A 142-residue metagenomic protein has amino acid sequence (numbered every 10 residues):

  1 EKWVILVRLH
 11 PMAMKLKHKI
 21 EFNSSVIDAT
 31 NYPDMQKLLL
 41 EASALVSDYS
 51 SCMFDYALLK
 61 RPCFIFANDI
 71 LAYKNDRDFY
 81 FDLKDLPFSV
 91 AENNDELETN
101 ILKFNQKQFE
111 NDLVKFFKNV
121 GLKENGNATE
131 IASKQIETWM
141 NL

Functional and structural regions predicted by a protein language model:
E1-T30: Catalytic donor nucleotide-activated moiety binding site of glycosyltransferases and closely related
I5, V46, Y56, L97 (+1 more regions): Hydrophobic, well-ordered secondary-structure elements that form the walls of internal hydrophobic environments
L6, I27, A44-V46, F64 (+1 more regions): Hydrophobic/aromatic beta-strand patches that form the interior of the parallel beta-sheet core in alpha/beta enzyme
L16-S24, S51-V120: Catalytic binding pocket for nucleotide-activated donors in carbohydrate/polymer assembly enzymes
P33-E41: Short acidic alpha-helix that forms the nucleotide-activated donor recognition element in Leloir-type transferases
L40-S50: Acidic donor-binding loop of glycosyltransferase active sites
N125-L142: C-terminal alpha-helical cap of glycosyltransferases
